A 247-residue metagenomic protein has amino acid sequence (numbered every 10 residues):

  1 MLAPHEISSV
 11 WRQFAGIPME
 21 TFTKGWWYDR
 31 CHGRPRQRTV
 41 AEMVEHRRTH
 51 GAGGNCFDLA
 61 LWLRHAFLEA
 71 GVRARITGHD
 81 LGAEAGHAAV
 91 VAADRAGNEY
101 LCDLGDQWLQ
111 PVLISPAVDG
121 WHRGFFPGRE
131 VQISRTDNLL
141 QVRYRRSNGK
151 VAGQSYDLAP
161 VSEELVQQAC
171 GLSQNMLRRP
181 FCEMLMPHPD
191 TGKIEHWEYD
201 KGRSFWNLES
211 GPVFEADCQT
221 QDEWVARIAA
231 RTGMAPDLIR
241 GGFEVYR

Functional and structural regions predicted by a protein language model:
M1-G51: Secondary-structure boundary elements
A3-S9, R47, N55, S162 (+1 more regions): Intrinsic-disorder/low-complexity, polar/charged segments
P4-S8, W62-L63, G120: Intrinsically disordered, low-complexity boundary segments flanking structured domains
S8, A15, C31, E209-R247: A conserved C-terminal secondary-structure "cap"
V10-W11, L63, F67, I228: Hydrophobic, Leu/Ile/Phe/Ala-enriched alpha-helical segments that form helix-helix packing faces
P18, G82-G86, V91-A216: His-Asp-centered catalytic microenvironments across diverse enzyme cores, prominently the transglutaminase-like
G33-A89, A93: Active-site neighborhood of thiol-dependent amide/isopeptide-bond enzymes
